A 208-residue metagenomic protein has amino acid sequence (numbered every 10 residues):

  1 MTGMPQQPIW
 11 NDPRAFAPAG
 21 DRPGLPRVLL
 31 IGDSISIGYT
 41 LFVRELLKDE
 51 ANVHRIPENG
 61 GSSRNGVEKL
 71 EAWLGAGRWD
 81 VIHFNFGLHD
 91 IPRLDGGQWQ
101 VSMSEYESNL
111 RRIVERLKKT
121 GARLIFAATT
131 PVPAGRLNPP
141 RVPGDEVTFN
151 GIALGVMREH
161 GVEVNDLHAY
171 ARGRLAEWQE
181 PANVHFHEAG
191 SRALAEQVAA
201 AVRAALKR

Functional and structural regions predicted by a protein language model:
M1-R78, I82: Serine-esterase "nucleophile elbow" of acetyl-processing enzymes
D21, E45-N52, N65-R208: Alpha-helical cap/lid subdomain in secreted, periplasmic, or secretory-pathway luminal O-acyl-processing enzymes
